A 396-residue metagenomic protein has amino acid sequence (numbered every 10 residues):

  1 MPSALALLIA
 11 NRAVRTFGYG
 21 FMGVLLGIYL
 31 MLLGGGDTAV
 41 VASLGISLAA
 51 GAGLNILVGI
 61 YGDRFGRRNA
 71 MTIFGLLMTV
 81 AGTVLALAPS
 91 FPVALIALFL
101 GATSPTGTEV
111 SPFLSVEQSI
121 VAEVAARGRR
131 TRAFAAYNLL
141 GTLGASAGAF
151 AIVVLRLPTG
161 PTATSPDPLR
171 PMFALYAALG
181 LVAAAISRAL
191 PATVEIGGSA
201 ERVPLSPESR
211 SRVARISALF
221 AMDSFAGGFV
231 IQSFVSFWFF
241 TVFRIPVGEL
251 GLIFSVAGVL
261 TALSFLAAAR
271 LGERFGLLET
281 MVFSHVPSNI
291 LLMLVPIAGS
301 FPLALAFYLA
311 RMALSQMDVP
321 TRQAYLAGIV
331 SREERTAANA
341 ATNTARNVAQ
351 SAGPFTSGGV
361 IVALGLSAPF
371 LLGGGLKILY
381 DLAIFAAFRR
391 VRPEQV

Functional and structural regions predicted by a protein language model:
M1-A52, R212-F220, S224-F254: Helix-loop boundary and gating motifs at the non-cytosolic
A13, A81, F91-P112, L303-M317: Hydrophobic core of transmembrane alpha-helices in multi-pass small-molecule transporters, especially MFS/SLC-type
G27-I28, L32, A145-D167, S236-F237 (+2 more regions): Transmembrane alpha-helix termini and helix-breaking/packing motifs in multi-pass membrane transporters
A42-I60, S255-A267: Central cavity-lining transmembrane alpha-helices of secondary-active solute carriers, predominantly the Major
G53-P89: Conserved MFS/SLC helix-loop-helix module at the cytosolic interface between two early adjacent transmembrane helices
L54-G66, R156, S264-L277, I361-V362: Helix-to-loop junctions at the C-terminal end of transmembrane segments in multipass secondary transporters
N69-V84, E279-L294, L371-G374: Structural signature of the two symmetry-related core transmembrane helices
G148, I152-R156, A177-G197, Y380-F388: C-terminal membrane-cytosol helix-exit motif in multi-pass small-molecule transporters
